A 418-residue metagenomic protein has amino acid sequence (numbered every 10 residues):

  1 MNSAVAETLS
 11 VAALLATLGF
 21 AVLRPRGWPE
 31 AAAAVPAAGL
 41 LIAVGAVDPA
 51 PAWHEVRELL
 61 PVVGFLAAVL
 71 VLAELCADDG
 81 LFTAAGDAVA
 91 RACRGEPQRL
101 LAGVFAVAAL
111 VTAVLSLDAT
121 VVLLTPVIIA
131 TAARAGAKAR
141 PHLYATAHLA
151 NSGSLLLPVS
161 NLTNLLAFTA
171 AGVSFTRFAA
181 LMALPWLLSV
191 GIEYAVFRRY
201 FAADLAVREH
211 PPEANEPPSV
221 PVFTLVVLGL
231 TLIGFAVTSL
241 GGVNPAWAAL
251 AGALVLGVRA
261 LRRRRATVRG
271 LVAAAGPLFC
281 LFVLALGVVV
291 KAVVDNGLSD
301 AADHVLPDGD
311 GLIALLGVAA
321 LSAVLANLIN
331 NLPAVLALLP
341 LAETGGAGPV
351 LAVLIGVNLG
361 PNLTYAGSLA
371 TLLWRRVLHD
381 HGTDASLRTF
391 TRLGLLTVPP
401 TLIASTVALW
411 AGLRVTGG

Functional and structural regions predicted by a protein language model:
N2, W53-R140, F279, V283-G346: Membrane-embedded alpha-helical segments and adjacent helix-loop junctions characteristic of multi-pass solute
N2-A12, E58-V71, A113, L117-L124 (+3 more regions): Structural signature of hydrophobic alpha-helical transmembrane segments
A6-A77, L81-A92, V243-G309: Hydrophobic transmembrane alpha-helices of multi-pass solute/ion transporters
A46-A50, P158-L162, G229-S239, A285-D303 (+1 more regions): Hydrophobic alpha-helical transmembrane segments in multi-pass integral membrane proteins
G95-G103, A133-T146, V173-L184, G346-G356 (+1 more regions): Membrane-interface alpha-helices at helix entry/exit sites of multi-pass transporters
T112-V122, A139-V173, E193-R198, A323-L339 (+1 more regions): Alpha-helical transmembrane segments and, especially, the helix-loop junctions at the ends of these helices
A137, T176-S219, L359-A366, A370-G418: Juxtamembrane and boundary regions of transmembrane helices in multi-pass small-molecule transporters and channels
V190-T267: Long, contiguous bundles of hydrophobic transmembrane helices that form the permeation core of multi-pass
